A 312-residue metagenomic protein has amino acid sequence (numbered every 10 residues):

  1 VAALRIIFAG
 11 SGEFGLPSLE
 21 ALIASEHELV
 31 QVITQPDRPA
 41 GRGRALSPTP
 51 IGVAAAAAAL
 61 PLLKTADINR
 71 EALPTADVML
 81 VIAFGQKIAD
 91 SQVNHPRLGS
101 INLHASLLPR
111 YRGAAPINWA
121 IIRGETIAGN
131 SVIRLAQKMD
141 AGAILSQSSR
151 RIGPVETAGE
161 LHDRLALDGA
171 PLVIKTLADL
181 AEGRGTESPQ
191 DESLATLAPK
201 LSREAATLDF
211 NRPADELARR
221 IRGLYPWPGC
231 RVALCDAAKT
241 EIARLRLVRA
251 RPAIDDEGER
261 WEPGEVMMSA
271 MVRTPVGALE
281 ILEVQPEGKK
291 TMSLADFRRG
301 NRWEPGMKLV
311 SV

Functional and structural regions predicted by a protein language model:
V1-R42: N-terminal Rossmann-like dinucleotide-binding module
R5, E28, A59-P61, G99: Conserved beta-strand segments of alpha/beta enzyme cores
G10, V32, A55, M79 (+7 more regions): A residue-level signal for conserved active-site and pocket-lining positions in enzyme catalytic cores
S25, V78-L197, E204: Donor/substrate-binding cores of folate-linked one-carbon enzymes
P36-A56: N-terminal beta-loop-helix "entrance" segment that forms/cooperates in small-molecule cofactor or anionic ligand
L62-A66: Short acidic-hydrophobic, aromatic-tinged amphipathic segments that line or gate anion-handling sites
I68-D77: Short amphipathic alpha-helix with an adjacent loop that forms part of the alpha/beta core around
E192-V312: Internal anion-binding site segments
